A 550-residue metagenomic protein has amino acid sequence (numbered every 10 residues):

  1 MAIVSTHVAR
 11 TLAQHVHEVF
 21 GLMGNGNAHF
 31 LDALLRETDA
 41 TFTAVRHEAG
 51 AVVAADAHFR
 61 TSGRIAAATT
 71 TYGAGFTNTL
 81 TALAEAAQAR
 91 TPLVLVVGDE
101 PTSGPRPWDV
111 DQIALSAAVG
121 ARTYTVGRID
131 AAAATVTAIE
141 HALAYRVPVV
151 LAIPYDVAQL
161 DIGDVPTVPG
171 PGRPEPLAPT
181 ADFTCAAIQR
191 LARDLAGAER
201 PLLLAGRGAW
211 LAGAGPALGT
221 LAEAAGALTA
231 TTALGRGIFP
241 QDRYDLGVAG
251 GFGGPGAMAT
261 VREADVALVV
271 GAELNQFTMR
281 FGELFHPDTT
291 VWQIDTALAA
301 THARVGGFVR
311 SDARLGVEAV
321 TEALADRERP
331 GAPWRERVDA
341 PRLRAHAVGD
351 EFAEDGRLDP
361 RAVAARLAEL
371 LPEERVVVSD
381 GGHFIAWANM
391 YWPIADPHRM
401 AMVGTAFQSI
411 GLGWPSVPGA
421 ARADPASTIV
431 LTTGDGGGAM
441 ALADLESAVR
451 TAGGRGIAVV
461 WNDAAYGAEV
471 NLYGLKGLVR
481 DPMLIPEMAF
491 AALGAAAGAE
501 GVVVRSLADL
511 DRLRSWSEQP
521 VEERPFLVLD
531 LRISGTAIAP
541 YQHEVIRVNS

Functional and structural regions predicted by a protein language model:
M1-R327, E373, G453-A458: N-terminal alpha/beta PP-like core and its mobile active-site loop of ThDP/TPP-dependent enzymes
I3-A9, A13-H17, L22-L35, D339-A426: Active-site diphosphate/adenylate-binding microenvironment
V4, V149-I153, V165-V168, P179 (+5 more regions): Phosphate/pyrophosphate-binding active-site segments
L22, R46, T70-T71, G206 (+5 more regions): Small/polar loops that bind or transfer phosphate-bearing groups
F30-L31, L160-G163, I238-Q241, R342-L343 (+2 more regions): Short acidic/His/Gly/Ser-rich catalytic and metal-binding motifs that mark active-site loops of diverse hydrolases
G98, V270, I294-T296, S379 (+3 more regions): Active-site flanking residues adjacent to catalytic metal/cofactor-binding acidic residues
G104-P105, V110, G254, T301-H302 (+3 more regions): Thiamine diphosphate
A222, V261, P360, A441 (+1 more regions): Active-site-proximal structural scaffolding
